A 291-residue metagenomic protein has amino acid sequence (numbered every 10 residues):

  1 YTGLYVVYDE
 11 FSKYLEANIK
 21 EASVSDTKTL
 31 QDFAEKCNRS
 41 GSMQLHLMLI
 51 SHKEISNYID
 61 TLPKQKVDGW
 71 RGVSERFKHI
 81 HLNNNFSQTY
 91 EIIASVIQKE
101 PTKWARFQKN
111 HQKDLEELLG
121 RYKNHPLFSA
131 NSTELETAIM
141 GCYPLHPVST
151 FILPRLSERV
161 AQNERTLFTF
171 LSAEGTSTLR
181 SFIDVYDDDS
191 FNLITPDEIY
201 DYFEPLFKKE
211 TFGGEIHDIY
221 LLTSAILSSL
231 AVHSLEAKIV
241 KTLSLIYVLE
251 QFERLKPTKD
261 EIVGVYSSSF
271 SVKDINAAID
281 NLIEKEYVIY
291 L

Functional and structural regions predicted by a protein language model:
Y1-T2, E21-S25, E35-L45, V232-H233 (+2 more regions): Secondary-structure transition/capping motifs at alpha-helix termini and the adjoining loop/turn into the next element
T2-D26: Conserved P-loop NTPase "ATPase switch" module shared by AAA+ and STAND
T2-V6, Q44-L49, F77-H81, G141-C142 (+4 more regions): Beta-sheet entry/capping signal
D9, D189-P205, N276-L291: Accessory beta->alpha helical hairpin/"wing" motif in late/C-terminal subdomains of nucleic-acid enzymes
K20-F33, T61-K66: Substrate-gripping "pore-loop 1 plus following alpha2 helix"
E35-I183, E198, Y202: Conserved P-loop NTPase catalytic core
K99-E100, T166-L230: Long, low-complexity, charged/polar intrinsically disordered regions in eukaryotic proteins
S224-L291: Terminal-proximal interaction/regulatory segments of ATP-powered molecular machines
